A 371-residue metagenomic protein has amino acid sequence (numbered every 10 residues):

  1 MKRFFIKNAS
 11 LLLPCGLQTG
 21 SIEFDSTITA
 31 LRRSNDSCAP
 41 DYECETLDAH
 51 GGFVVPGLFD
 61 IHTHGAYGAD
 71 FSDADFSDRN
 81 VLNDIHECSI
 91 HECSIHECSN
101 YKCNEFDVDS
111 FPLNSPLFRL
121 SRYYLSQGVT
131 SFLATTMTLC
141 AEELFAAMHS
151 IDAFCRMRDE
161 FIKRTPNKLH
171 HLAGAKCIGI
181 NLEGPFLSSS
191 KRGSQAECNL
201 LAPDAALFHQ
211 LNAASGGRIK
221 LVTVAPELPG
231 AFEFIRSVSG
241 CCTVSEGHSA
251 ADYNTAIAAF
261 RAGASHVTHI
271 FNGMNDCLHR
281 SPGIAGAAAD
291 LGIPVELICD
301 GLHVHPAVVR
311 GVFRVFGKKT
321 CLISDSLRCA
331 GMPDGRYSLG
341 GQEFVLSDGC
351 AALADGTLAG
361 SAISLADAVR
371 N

Functional and structural regions predicted by a protein language model:
M1-P40: N-terminal metal-binding scaffold of metallo-dependent hydrolase/deaminase domains
R3-F5, P40-E87, E97-N100, N104-F111 (+2 more regions): Replace "His-x-His-based motif
A9, I22, S26, G51 (+6 more regions): Divalent metal-coordination and catalytic microenvironments
H64, E97, F106-D107, F118-D152 (+6 more regions): Divalent metal-dependent hydrolysis catalytic cores, especially in the metallo-beta-lactamase
S115-P116, A147-I151, D204-A206, H279-A285: Charged helix-capping and loop-helix junction motifs
L144-E160, L169-H171, F234-T243: Short, electropositive alpha-helical surface patch
L182-G283: Divalent metal-binding pocket/active-site signature
F234, E246, T255-N371: Active-site-adjacent C-terminal substructures of enzyme catalytic domains
